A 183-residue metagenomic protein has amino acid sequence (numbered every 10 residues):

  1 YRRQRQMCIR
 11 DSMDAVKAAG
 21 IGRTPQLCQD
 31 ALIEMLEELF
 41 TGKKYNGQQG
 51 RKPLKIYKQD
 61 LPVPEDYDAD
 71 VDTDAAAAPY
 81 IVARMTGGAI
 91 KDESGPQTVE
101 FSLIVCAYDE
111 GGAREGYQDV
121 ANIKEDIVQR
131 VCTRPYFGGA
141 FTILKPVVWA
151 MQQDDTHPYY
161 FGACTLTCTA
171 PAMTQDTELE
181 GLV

Functional and structural regions predicted by a protein language model:
Y1-D11: Single conserved hydrophobic/aromatic residue that forms the stacking wall/gate of nucleotide- or nucleobase-binding
R2, A78, P96-E100, H157-A163: A general secondary-structure signal for short beta-strands and their flanking turns/coil in non-transmembrane regions
R10-E93, E178-V183: Small/polar-rich, solvent-exposed N-terminal microdomains that initiate assembly or binding
G42-K43, Q118-V183: Acidic-leaning, charged glycine-interspersed low-complexity segments
I81-G111: Active-site-adjacent structural patch at catalytic or cofactor/ligand-binding sites
I90-E93, Y108-E115, A170-E178: Short, cysteine-centered beta-strand-loop-beta hairpins and adjacent loop/turn segments enriched in charged/polar
G95-T98, A107-Q129: Extracellular/virion structural assembly segments
